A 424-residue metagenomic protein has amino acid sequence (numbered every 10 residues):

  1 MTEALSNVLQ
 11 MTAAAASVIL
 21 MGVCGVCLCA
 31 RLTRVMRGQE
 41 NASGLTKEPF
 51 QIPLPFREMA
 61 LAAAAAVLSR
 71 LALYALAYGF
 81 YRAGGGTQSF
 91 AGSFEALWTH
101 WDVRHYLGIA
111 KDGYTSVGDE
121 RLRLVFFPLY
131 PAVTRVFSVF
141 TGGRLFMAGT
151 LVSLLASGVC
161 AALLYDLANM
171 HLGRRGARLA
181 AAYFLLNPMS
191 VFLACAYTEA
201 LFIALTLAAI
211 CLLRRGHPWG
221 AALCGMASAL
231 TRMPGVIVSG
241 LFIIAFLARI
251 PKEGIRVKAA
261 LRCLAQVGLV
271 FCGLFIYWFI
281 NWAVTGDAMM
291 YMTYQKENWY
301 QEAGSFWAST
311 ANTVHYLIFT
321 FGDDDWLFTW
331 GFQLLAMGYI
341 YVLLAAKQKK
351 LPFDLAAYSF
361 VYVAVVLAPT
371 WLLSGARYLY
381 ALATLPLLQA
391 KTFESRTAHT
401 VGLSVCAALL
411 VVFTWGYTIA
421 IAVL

Functional and structural regions predicted by a protein language model:
T2-T87, R262-Q266: Start-transfer (signal-anchor) and selected internal transmembrane alpha helices of multi-pass inner/ER membrane
S69-G84, W98, S239-K252, K258-S359: Membrane-lumen/periplasm interface segments of specific transmembrane helices in polyprenyl phosphate-linked
L97-T115, E120-G142, A308-T313, V366: Short hydrophobic/aromatic helix or loop-helix immediately within or flanking a transmembrane segment in polytopic
R135-V136, A148-H171, G338-L344: Transmembrane-helix motifs of polytopic, lipid-linked glycan transferases
R144-A148, L164-L186, K350-A357: Transmembrane-helix signature of polytopic, membrane-embedded enzymes that assemble or transfer cell-envelope glycans
V152-A156, H171-L213, G220, A227-G240 (+1 more regions): Multi-pass, polyprenyl lipid-linked donor-dependent membrane glycosyltransferases
V267-F271, S395-L424: Signature aromatic-anchored transmembrane alpha helix within multi-pass, membrane-resident enzymes that catalyze glycan
L373-T392: Hydrophobic/aromatic-rich transmembrane helices and adjacent perimembrane loops
